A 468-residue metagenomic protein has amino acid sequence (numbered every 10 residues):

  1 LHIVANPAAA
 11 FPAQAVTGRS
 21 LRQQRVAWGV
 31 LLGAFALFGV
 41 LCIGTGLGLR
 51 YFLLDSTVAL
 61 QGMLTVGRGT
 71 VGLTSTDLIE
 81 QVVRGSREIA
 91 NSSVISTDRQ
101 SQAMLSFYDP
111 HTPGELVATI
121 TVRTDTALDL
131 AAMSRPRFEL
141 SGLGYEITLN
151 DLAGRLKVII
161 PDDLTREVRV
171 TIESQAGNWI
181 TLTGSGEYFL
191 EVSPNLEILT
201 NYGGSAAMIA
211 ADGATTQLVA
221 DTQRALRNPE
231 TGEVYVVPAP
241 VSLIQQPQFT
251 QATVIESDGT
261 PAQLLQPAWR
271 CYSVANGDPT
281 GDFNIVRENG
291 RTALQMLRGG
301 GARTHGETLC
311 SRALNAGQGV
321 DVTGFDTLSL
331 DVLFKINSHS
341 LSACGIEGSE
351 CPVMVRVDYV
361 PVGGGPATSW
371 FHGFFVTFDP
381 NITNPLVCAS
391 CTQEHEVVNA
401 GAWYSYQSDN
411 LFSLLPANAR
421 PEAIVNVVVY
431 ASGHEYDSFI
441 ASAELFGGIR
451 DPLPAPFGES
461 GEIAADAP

Functional and structural regions predicted by a protein language model:
L1-T17: N-terminal intrinsically disordered, acidic low-complexity segments at the extreme N-terminus
A13-G18, R22-R99, S106-E230: Flexible, surface-exposed loop/linker segments and immediately adjacent secondary-structure boundaries
G85-R87, S93, L314-V322, T383-A400: Beta-strand-rich interaction surfaces with strong enrichment in secreted/lumenal proteins
Q217, R227-T280, A443, I449-G461: Extracellular carbohydrate-recognition regions
F249, R312-G363, S408-S413, A443: Extra-cytoplasmic beta-strand recognition segments
G277-E307: Short carbohydrate-recognition loop motifs
G364-A419: Extracellular carbohydrate recognition and processing domains and analogous Trp-centered ligand-binding platforms
V398-S405, L415-P454: Extracellular carbohydrate recognition
